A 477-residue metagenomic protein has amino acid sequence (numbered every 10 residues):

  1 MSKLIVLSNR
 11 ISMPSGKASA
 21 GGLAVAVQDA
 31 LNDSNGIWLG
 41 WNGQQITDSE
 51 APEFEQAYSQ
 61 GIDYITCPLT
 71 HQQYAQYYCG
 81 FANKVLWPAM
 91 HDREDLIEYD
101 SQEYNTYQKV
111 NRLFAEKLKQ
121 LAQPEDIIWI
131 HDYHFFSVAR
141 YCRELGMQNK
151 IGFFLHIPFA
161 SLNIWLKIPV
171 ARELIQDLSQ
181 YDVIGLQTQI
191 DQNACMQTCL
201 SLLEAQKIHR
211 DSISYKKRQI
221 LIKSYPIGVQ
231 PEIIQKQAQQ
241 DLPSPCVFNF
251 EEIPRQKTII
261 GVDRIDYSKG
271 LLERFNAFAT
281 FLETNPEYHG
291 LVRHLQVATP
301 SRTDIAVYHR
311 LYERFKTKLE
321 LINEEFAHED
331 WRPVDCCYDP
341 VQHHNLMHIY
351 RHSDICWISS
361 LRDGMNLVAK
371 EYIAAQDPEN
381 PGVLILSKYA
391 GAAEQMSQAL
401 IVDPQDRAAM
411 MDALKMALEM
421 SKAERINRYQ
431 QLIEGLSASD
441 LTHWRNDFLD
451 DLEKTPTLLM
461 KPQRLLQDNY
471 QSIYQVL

Functional and structural regions predicted by a protein language model:
M1-L477: Catalytic cores of carbohydrate-active enzymes across secretory and cytosolic contexts
